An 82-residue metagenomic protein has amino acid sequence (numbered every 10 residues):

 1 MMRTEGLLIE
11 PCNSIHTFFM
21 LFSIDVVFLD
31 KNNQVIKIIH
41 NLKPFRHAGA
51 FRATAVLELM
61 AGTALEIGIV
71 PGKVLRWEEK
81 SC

Functional and structural regions predicted by a protein language model:
M1-C82: Compact, glycine-rich, soluble single-domain proteins
